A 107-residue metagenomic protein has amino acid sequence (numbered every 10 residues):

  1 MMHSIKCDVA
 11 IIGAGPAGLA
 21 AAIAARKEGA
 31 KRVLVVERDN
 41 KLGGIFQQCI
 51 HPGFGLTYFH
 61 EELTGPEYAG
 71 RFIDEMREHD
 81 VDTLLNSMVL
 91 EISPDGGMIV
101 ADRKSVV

Functional and structural regions predicted by a protein language model:
M1-D8, R103-S105: A short, basic/flexible loop-to-alpha-helix module at the beginning of a structural domain
C7-R71, E75: Beta1-alpha1 glycine-rich phosphate/pyrophosphate-binding loop at the start of Rossmann-like nucleotide-binding domains
A17, E28, T64-S105: Feature captures the FAD/FMN-dependent oxidoreductase FAD-binding
